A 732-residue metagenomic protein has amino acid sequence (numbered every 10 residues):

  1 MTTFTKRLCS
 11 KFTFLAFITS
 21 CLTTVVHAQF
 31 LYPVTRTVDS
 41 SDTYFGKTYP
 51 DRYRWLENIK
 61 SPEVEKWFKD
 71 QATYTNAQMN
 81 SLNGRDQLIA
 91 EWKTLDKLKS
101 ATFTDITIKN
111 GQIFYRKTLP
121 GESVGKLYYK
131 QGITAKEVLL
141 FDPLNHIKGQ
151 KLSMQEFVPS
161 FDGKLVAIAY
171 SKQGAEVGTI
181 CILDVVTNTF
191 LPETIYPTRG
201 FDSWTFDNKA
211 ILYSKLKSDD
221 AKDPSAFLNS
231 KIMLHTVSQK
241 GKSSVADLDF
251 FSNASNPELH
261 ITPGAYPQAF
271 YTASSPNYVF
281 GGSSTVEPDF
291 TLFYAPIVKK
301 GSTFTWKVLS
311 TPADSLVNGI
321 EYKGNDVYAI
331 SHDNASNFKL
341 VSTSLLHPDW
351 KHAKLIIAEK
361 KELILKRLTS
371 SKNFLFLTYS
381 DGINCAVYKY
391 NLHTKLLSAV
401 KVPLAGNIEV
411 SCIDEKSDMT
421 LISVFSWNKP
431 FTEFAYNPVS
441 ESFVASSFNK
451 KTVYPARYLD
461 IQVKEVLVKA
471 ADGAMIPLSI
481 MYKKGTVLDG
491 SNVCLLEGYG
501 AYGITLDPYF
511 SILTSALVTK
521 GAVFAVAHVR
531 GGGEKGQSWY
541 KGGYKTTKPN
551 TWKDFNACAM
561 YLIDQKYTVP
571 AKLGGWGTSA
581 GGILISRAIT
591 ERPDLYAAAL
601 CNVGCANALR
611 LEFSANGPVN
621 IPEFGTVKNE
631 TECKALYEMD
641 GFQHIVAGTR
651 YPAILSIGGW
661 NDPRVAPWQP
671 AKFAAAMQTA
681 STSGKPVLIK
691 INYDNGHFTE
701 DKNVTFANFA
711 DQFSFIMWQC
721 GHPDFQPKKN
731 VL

Functional and structural regions predicted by a protein language model:
M1-F30, W660, L732: Bacterial Sec-dependent N-terminal signal peptides
F17, C21, A28-V402, G406-D414 (+7 more regions): Beta-propeller folds
T118, H332, F425, E497-A501 (+2 more regions): Glycine-rich His-Gly loop
I133-A135, Q173-A175, V185-T189, N208 (+12 more regions): Secondary-structure transition/capping motifs at alpha-helix termini and the adjoining loop/turn into the next element
L144-F157, Y170-A175, T189, P438-S442 (+3 more regions): Cap/lid segment of the alpha/beta-hydrolase catalytic domain
D349, R367-T369, N391-T394, S398-P403 (+8 more regions): Extracellular/periplasmic ectodomains of large secreted or surface enzymes and adhesion receptors
V526-L732: Active-site-proximal cap/loop segments of hydrolase catalytic domains
